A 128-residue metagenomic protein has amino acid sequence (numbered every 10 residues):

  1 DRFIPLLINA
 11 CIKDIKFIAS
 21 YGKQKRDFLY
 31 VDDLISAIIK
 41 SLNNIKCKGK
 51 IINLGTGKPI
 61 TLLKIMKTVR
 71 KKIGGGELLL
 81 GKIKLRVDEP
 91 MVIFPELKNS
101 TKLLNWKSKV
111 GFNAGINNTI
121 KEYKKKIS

Functional and structural regions predicted by a protein language model:
D1-I4: Flexible, glycine-rich beta-alpha linker
N9-S128: C-terminal substrate-binding subdomain of Rossmann-fold SDR/epimerase-dehydratase oxidoreductases
